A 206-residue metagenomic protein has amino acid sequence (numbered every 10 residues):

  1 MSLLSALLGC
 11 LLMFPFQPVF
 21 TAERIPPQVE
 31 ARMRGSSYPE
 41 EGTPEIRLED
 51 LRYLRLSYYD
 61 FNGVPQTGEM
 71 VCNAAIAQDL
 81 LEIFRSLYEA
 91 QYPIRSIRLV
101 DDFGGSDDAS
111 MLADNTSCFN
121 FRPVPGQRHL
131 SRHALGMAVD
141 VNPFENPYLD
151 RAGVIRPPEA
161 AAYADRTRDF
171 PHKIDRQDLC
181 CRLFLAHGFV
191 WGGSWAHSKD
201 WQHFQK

Functional and structural regions predicted by a protein language model:
M1-S2: N-terminal Sec-pathway targeting helices
S5-P15: Bacterial N-terminal signal peptides
F14-V64: N-terminal module-boundary/linker segments of secreted carbohydrate-active enzymes
I46-M111: Active-site acidic/histidine clusters and adjacent loop/turn architecture that either coordinate catalytic ions
R52-L54, N115, M137: A generic secondary-structure signal marking the coil-to-beta-strand transition
Y53-L56, I83, L87, I94 (+5 more regions): Generic structural hydrophobic/aromatic packing signal, biased to beta-strands
R98-L135, N146-Y148: Active-site-adjacent loop/helix surface patches within enzyme catalytic domains that shape the substrate-binding cleft
P123-G126, L130, L135-K206: Catalytic cores and adjacent binding grooves of peptidoglycan-active enzymes
